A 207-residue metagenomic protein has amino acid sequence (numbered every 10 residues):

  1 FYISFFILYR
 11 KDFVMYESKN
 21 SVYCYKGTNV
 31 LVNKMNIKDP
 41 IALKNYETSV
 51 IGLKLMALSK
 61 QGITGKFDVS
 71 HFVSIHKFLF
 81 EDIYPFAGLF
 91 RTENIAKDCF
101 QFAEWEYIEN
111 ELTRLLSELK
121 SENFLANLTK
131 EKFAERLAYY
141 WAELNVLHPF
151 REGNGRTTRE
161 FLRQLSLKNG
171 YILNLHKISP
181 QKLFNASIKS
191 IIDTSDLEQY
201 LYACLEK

Functional and structural regions predicted by a protein language model:
F1-K207: FIC/Doc superfamily catalytic core
